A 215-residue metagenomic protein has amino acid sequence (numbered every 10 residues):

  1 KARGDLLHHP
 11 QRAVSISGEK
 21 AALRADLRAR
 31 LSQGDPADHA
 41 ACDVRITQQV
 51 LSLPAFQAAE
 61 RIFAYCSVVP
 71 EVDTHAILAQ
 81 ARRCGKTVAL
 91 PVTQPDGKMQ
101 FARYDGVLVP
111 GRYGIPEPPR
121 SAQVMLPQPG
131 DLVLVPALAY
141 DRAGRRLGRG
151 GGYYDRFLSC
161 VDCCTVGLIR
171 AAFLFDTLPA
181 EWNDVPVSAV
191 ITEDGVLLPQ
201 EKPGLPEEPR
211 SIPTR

Functional and structural regions predicted by a protein language model:
K1-A2, Q49, R146-L147: Short linear sequence motifs
A2-R3, K202: Intrinsically disordered, low-complexity segments enriched in small/polar residues
R3-G4, H75: Generic N-terminal initiation segments characterized by hydrophobic and/or small/turn-forming residues
D5-H9: Intrinsic-disorder-associated, low-complexity terminal segments enriched in Asp/Asn/His/Tyr and depleted of Lys/Arg
R12-Q128, L132: N-terminal active-site beta-alpha-beta segment that forms phosphate/nucleotide-binding and substrate-recognition loops
G97-R215: Conserved phosphate- and dinucleotide-binding cores of soluble alpha/beta proteins, encompassing both enzyme active
